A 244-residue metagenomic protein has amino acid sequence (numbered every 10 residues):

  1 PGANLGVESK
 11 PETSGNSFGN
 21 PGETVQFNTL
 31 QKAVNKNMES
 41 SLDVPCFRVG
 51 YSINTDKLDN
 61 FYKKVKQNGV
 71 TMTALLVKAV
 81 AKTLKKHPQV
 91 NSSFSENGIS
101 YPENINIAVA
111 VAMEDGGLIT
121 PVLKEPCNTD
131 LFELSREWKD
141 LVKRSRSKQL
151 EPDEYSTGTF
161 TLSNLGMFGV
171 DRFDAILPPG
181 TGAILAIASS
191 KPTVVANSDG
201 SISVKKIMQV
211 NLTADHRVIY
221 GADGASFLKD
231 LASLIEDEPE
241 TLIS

Functional and structural regions predicted by a protein language model:
P1-S244: C-terminal catalytic/motor cores of large multi-domain enzyme assemblies
